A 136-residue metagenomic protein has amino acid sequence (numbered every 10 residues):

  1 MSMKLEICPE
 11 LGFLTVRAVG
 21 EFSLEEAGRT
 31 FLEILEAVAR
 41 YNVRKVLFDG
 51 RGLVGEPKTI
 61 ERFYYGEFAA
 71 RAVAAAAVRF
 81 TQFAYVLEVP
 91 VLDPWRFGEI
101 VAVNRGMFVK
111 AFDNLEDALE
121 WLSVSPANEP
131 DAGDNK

Functional and structural regions predicted by a protein language model:
M1-K136: Amphipathic, Lys/Arg-enriched alpha-helical "gate/interface" segment within cytosolic domains that mediates
